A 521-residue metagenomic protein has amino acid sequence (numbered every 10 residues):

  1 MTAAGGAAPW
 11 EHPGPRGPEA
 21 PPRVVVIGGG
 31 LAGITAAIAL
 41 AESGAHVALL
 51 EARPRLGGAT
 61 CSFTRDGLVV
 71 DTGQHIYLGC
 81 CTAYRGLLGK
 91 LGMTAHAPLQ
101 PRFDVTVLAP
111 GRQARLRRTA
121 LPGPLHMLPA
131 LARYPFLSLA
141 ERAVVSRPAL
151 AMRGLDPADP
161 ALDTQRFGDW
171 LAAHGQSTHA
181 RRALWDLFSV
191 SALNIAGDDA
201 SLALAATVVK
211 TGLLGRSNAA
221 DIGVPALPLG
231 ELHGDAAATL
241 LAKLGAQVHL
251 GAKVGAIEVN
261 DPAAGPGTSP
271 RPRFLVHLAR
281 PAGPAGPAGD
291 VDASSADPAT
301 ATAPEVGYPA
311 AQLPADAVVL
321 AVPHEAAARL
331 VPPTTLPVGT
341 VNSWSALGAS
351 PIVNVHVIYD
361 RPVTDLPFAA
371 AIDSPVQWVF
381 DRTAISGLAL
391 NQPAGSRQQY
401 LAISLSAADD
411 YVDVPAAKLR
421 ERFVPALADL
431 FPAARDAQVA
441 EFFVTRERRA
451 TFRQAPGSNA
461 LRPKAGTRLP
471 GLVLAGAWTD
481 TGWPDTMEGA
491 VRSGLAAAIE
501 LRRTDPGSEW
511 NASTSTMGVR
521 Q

Functional and structural regions predicted by a protein language model:
T2-A8, E19-A20, F103, A252-L430 (+3 more regions): Mid-domain catalytic core of redox enzymes that form a hydrophobic substrate pocket/lid adjacent to a catalytic redox
P22-L49: N-terminal Rossmann-like FAD-binding beta1-loop-alpha1 element of flavoenzymes
A41-R65: Glycine-rich FAD pyrophosphate-binding loop
S62-L87: N-terminal glycine-rich dinucleotide-binding loop that anchors FAD/FMN and/or NAD(P) in oxidoreductases
V70, Y84-R85, G89-K90, T94-T207 (+2 more regions): Mobile amphipathic helical/loop "lid" adjacent to a hydrophobic cofactor/ligand pocket
H75-T82, D159-D163, H174, R216-L240 (+2 more regions): Short beta-strand to alpha-helix junction loop
S386-G395, E447-L474, W478-T481: FAD-binding beta-loop-beta segment adjacent to the flavin cofactor pocket
T479-L501, D505: A conserved FAD-binding loop/helix module that cradles the flavin
